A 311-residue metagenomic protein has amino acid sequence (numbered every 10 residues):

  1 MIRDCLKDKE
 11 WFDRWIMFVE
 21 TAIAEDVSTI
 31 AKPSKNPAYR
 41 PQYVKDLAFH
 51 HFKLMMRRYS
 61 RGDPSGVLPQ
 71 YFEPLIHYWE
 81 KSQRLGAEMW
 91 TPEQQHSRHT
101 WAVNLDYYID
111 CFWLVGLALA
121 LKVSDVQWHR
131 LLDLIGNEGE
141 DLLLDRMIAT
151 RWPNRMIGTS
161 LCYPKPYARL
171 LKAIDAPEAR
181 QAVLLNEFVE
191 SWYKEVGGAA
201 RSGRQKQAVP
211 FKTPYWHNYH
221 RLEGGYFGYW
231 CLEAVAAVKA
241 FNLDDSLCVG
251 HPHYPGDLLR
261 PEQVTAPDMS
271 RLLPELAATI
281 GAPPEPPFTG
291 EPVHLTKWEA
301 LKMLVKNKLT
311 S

Functional and structural regions predicted by a protein language model:
M1-Y219, Y226: Eukaryote-skewed repeat-based solenoidal scaffolds used as protein-protein interaction platforms, primarily
V183, V189-S311: Alpha-helical oligomerization segments
